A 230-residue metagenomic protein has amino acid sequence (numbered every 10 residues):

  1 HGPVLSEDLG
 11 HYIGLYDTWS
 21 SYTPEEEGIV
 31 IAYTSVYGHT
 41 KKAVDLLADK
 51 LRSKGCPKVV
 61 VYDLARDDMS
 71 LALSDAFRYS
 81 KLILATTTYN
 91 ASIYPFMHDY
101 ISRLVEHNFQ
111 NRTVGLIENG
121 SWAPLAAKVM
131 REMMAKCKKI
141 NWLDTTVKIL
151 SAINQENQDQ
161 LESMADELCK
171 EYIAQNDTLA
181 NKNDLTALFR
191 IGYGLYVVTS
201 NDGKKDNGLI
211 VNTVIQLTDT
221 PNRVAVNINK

Functional and structural regions predicted by a protein language model:
H1-E25: Divalent-metal (often Zn2+) His-rich catalytic cores of metallo-beta-lactamase-fold enzymes
G2-V4, L46-Y62, A72-T178: FMN-binding flavodoxin-like domain, especially the glycine-rich phosphate-binding loop
I13-G14, V61-D67: Short gly/ser/thr-rich secondary-structure transition/capping motifs
G28-A32, G115: Conserved beta-strand elements of the Class I
A32-S53: Short, charged N-terminal beta->alpha structural module
Y33-V36, L64, E118-N119, N229: Cofactor-binding loop segments of dinucleotide-utilizing enzymes, especially the Rossmann-like FAD- and NAD(P)+-binding
T40-K41, A126, D206-L209: Short glycine/serine/threonine-rich phosphate/pyrophosphate-binding segments that cradle anionic phosphate groups
T178-K230: N-terminal structural module
